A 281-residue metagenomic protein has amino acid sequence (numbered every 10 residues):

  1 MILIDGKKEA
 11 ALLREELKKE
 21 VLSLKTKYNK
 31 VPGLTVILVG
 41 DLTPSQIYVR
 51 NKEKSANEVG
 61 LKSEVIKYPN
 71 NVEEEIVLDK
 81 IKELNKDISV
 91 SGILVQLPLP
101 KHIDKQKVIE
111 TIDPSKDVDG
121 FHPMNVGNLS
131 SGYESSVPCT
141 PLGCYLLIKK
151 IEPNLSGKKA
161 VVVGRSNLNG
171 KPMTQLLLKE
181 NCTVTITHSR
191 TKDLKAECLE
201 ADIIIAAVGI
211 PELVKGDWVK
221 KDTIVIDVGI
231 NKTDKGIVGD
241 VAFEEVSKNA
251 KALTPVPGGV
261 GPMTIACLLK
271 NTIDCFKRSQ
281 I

Functional and structural regions predicted by a protein language model:
M1-Y28: Positively charged, low-complexity intrinsically disordered leader regions
P32-L34, A160: Conserved hydrophobic helix-helix packing surfaces used for dimerization/oligomerization
L34, A56-N70, V184-I186: Short beta-strand elements in bilobed, periplasmic/extracellular small-molecule ligand-binding domains
V39-E53, S135-I224, T233-E244: Glycine-rich phosphate/diphosphate-binding loop of Rossmann-like nucleotide-binding domains
I76-I88: Short, well-structured alpha-helical segments in soluble
V95-L155, M173: Anion-binding alpha/beta catalytic cores of soluble intermediary-metabolism enzymes, centered on
L97, V208, V228-G229: Glycine-rich, N-terminal phosphate-binding loop of Rossmann-like dinucleotide-binding domains
K105-H122, V126, G229-Q280: Rossmann-fold NAD(P)-binding glycine/threonine-rich loop
